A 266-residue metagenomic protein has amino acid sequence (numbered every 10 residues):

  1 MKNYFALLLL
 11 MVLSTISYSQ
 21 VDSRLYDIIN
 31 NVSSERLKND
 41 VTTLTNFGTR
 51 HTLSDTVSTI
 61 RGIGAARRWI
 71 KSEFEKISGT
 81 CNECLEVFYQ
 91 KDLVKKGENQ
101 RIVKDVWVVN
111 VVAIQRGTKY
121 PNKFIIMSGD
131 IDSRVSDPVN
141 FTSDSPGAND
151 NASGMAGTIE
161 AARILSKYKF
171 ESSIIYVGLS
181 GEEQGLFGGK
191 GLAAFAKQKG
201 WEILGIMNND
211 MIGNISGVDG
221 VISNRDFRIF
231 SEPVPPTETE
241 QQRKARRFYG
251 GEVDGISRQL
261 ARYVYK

Functional and structural regions predicted by a protein language model:
M1-V21: Bacterial Sec-dependent N-terminal signal peptides
S23-V32, R50-G62, G97-I102, N140-N151 (+2 more regions): Second-shell loop/turn segments in exported
R24-I28, V32, R36-N39, T43 (+7 more regions): Extracytoplasmic/secreted proteins, especially bacterial periplasmic and envelope-associated proteins
R36-N46, L53, E86-Y89, N110-I114 (+4 more regions): Structural recognition of the beta-strand scaffold that forms the well-ordered cores of secreted hydrolase catalytic
N39-Q115: A non-catalytic alpha/beta surface segment that caps or lines the substrate-entry region of metallo-dependent hydrolase
T49-T52, L93-G97, T118-Y120, I131-V135 (+2 more regions): Solvent-exposed loop/turn segments at secondary-structure junctions within structured extracellular/periplasmic domains
K104-V109, V135, N140-I256: Acidic/histidine-rich catalytic neighborhood of metal-dependent amide-processing enzymes
R116-K119, K197: Short polar/acidic secondary-structure junctions
